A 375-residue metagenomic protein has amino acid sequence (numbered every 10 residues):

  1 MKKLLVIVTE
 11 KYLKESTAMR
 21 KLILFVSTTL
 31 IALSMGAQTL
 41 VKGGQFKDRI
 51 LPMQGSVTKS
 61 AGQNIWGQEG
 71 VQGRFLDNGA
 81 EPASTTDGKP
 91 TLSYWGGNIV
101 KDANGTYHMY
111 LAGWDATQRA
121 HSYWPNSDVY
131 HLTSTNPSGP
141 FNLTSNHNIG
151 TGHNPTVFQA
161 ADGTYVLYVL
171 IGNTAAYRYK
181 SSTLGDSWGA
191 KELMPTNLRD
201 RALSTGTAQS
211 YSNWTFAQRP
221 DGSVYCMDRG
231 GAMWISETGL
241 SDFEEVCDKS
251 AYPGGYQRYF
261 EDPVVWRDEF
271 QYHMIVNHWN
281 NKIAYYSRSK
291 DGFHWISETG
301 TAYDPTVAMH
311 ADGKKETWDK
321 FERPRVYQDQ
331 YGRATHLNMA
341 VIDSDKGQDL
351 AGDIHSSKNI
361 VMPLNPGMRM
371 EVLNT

Functional and structural regions predicted by a protein language model:
M1-Q38: Bacterial Sec-dependent N-terminal signal peptides
Q38-T375: Carbohydrate-active catalytic/glycan-binding domains of CAZyme proteins, especially the secreted or lumenal ectodomains
